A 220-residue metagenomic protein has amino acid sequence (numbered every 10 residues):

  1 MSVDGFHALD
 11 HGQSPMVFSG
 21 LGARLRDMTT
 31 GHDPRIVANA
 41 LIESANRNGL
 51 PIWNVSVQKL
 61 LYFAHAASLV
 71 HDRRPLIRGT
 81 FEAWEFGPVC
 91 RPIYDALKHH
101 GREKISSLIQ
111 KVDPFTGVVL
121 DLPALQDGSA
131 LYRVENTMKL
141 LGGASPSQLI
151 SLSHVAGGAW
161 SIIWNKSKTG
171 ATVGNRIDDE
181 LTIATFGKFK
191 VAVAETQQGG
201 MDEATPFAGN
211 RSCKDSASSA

Functional and structural regions predicted by a protein language model:
M1-A220: Domain-edge interaction signal
